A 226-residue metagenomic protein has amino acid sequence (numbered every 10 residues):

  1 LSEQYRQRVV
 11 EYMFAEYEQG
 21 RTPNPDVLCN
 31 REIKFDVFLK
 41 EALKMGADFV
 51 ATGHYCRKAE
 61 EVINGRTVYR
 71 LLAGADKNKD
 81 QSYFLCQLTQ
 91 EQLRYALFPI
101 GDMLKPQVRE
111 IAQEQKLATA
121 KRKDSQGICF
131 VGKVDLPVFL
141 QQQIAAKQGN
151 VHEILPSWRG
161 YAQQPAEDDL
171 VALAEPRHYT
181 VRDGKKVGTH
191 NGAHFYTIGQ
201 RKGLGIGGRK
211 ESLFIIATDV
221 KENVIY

Functional and structural regions predicted by a protein language model:
L1-K121, C129-A174: Core alpha/beta nucleotide-donor-binding catalytic domains of modification enzymes
L39, L170-Y179, G199-G207: Short aromatic-glycine motifs in intrinsically disordered, low-complexity regions
L71-L72, R182, G205: Central helical "cap/lid" subdomain
H152, K185, D219-K221: Intrinsic disorder/low-complexity detector
P176, T180-Y196, K210-I215: Short beta-strand/strand-turn micro-motif
H194-Y226: C-terminal, non-catalytic macromolecule-binding modules
